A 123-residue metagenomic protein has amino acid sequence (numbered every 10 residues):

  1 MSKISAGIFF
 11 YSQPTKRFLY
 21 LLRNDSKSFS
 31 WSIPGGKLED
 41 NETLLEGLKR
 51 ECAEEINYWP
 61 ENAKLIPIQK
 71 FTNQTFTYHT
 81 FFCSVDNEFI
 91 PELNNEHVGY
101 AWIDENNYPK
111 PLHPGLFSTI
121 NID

Functional and structural regions predicted by a protein language model:
M1-F18: Conserved N-terminal beta-strand and adjoining loop/helix that marks the start of the Nudix/MutT-like hydrolase domain
Y20-R23: Short, acidic/hydrophobic/Gly-rich beta-strand patch recurrent on exposed beta strands that often constitutes part
S26-F29: A conserved beta-turn-beta hairpin within the catalytic core of GNAT-like acetyltransferases that forms part
S32-I33: A short gly/proline-enriched turn/hairpin at secondary-structure junctions
G36-D123: Unchanged
